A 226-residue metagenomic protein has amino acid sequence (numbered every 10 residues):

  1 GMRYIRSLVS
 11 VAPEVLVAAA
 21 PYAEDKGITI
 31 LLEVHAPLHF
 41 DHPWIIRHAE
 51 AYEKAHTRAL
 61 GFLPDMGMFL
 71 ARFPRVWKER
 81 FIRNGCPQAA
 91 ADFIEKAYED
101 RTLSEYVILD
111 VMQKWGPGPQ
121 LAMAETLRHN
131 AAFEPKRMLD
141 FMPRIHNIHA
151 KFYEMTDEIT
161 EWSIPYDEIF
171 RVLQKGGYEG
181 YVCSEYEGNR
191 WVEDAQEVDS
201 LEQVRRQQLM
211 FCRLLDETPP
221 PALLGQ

Functional and structural regions predicted by a protein language model:
G1, D25-K26, D41-Q226: Histidine-acidic metal/acid-base catalytic patches
G1-S10: Active-site gating/metal-coordination segments in enzymes
S10-Y22: Active-site-adjacent beta->alpha loops and helix N-cap segments on the catalytic face of soluble alpha/beta enzymes
V11-P13, L31-L38, L63-M66: Short, surface-exposed recognition loops or helix-turn segments adjacent to catalytic cores
